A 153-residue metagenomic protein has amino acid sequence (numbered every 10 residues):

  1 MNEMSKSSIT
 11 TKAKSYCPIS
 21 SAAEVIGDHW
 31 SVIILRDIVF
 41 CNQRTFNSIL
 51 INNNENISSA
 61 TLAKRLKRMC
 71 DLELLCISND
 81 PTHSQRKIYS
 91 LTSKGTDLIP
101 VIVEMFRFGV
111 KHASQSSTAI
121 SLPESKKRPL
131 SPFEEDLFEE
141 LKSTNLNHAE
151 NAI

Functional and structural regions predicted by a protein language model:
M1-I26: N-terminal leader segment of winged-helix/HTH proteins
M1-M4, P100-I153: C-terminal regulatory/oligomerization modules of transcriptional regulators
E3-K6, A13, W30-L35, T45-F46 (+2 more regions): Short histidine
C17-S58: N-terminal helix-turn-helix DNA-binding core of bacterial DNA-binding proteins
I19, G27-D37, E73, N79 (+2 more regions): A general secondary-structure boundary signal
G27, P81-M105: Basic, amphipathic "hinge/linker" alpha-helix immediately C-terminal to the N-terminal HTH DNA-binding motif
N47, K67, K87: Residues within the helices of the helix-turn-helix
N52-S84: Canonical helix-turn-helix DNA-binding module
